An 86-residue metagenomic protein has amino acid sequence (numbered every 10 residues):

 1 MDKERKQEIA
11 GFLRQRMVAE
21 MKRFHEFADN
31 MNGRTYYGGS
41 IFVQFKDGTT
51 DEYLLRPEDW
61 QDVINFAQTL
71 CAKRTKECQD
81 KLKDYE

Functional and structural regions predicted by a protein language model:
M1-G11, E77-E86: Short intrinsically disordered terminal tails
K3-T35: N-terminal acidic leader/helix
E20, F66, K81: Residues that form generic nucleotide/phosphate-binding pockets
A28-C78: Acidic, low-complexity, intrinsically disordered interaction modules
